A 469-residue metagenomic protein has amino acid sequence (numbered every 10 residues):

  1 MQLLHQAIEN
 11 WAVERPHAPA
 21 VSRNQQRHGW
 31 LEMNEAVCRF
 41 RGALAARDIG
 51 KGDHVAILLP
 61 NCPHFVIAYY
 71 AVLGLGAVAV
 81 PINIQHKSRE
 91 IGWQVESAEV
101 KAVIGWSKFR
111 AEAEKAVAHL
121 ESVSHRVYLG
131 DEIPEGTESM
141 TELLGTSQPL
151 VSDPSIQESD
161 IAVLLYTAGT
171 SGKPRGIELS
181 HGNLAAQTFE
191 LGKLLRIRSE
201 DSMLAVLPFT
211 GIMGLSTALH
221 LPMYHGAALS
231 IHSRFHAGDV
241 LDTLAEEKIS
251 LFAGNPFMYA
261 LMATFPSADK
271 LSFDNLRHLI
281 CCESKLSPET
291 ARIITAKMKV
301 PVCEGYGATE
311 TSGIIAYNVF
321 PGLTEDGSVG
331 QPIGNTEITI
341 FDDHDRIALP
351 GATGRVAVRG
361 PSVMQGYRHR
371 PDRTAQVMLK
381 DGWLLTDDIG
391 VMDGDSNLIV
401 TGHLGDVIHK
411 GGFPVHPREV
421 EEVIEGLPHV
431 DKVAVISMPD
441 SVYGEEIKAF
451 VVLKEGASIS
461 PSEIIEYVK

Functional and structural regions predicted by a protein language model:
L4, E9, H17-C62, V66-Y70 (+3 more regions): Conserved AMP-binding/adenylate-forming core of the ANL superfamily
H17, S147-Y166, K173, R196-S202: Conserved pre-ATP/AMP-binding loop-to-beta segment of ANL
G29-L31, A162-A186: Conserved AMP-binding A3 loop
A46-R47, G74-E142, E455-P461: Structural core segment of the AMP-binding/adenylate-forming
H86, G92-W93, V103-G105, F252 (+3 more regions): AMP-binding/adenylate-forming catalytic core of the ANL superfamily
A185-S202, F209-L251, L261, F265-P266: Conserved AMP-binding/adenylation subdomain of ANL enzymes
I249-G254, A263-T324, E337: Gly/Ser/Thr-rich phosphate-binding loop
Q331-N335, R346-V377, V415: Conserved ATP/PPi-binding loop(s) of AMP-dependent carboxylate-activating enzymes
